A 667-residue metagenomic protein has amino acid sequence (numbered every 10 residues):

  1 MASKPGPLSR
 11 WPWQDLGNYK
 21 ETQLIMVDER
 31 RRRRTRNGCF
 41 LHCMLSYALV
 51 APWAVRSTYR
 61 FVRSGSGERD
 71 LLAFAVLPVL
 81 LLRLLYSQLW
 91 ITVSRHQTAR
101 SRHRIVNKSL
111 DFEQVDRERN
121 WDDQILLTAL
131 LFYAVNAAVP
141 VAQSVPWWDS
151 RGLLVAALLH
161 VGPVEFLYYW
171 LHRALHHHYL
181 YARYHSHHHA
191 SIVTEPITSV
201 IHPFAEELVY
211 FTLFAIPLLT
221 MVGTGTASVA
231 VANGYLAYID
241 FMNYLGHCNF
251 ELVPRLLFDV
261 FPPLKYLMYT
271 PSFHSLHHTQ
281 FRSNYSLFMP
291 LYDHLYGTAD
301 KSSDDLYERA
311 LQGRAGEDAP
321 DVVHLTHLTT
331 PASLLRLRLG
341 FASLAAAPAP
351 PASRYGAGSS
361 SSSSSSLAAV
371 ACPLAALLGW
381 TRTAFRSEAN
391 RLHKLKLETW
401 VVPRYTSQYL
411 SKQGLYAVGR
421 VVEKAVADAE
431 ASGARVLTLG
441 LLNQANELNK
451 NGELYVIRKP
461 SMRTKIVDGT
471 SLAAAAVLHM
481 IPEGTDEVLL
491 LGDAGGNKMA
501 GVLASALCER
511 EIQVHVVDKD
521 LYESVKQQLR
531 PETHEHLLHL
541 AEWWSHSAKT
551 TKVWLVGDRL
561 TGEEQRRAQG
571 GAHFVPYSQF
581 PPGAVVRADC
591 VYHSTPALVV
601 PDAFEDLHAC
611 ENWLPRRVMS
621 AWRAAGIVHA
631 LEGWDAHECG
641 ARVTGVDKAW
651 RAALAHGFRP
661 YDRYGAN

Functional and structural regions predicted by a protein language model:
M1-S186, A190-T224, S286-M289, D293-R391 (+1 more regions): Non-catalytic, topology-defining segments of multipass membrane proteins
L167-T194, S199, I239, N243-L252 (+1 more regions): Histidine-centered catalytic micro-motifs
I201-M268, P290-D293: Hydrophobic transmembrane alpha-helices
R354-V422, V426, E430, V436-L437 (+2 more regions): Extended, charged/polar low-complexity intrinsically disordered regions
R382-F385, A389, H393-K396, P403 (+1 more regions): Adenosine-phosphate binding glycine-rich loop
G419-A473: Phosphate/diphosphate ligand-binding glycine-rich loop within oxidoreductases
P482-K552: Glycine-rich phosphate/diphosphate-binding loop of Rossmann-like nucleotide-binding domains
V516, L537-P581: Rossmann-like NAD(P)-binding element
